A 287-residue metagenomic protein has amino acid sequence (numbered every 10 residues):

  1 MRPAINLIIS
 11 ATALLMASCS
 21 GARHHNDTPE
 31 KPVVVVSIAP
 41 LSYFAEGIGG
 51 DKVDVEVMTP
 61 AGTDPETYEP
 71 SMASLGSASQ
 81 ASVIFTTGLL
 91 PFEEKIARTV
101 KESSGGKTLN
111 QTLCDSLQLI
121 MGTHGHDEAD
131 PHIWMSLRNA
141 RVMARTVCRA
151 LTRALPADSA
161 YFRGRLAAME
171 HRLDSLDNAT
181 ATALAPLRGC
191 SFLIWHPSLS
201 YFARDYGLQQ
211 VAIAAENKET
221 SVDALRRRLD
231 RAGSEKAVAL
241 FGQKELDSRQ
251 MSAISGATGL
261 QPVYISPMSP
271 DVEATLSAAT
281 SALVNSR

Functional and structural regions predicted by a protein language model:
M1-A17: Sec-dependent bacterial lipoprotein signal peptides
C19-R287: Extracytoplasmic metal-acquisition and chelation regions
